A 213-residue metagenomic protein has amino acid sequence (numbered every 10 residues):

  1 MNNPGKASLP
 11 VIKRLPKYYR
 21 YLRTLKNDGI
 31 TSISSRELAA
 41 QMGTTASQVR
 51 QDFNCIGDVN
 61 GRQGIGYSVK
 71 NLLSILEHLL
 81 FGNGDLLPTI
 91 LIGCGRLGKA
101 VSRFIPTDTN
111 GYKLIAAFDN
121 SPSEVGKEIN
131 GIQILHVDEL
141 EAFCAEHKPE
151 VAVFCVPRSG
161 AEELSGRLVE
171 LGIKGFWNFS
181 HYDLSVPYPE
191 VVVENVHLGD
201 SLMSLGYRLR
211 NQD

Functional and structural regions predicted by a protein language model:
M1, S74-E77, K148: Flexible, compositionally biased loop and terminal segments
M1-T31: Extreme N-terminal segment that seeds HTH/winged-HTH DNA-binding domains in transcriptional regulators
Y18, R23-N27, N130-D213: Phosphate-bearing ligand-interacting subdomains that bind or position ATP/ADP/UDP/GDP/NAD(P) or nucleotide-linked
S32, R36, Q41-L86: HTH-adjacent hinge/linker in prokaryotic transcriptional regulators
E77-L80, S102, E141: Generic structural signal for well-ordered alpha-helical scaffold segments
G82-G84, G126-K127, C144-E146: Solvent-exposed alpha-helices and their adjacent loops that cap or buttress functional pockets in soluble metabolic
N83-S121: Glycine-rich adenosine-cofactor-binding loop
